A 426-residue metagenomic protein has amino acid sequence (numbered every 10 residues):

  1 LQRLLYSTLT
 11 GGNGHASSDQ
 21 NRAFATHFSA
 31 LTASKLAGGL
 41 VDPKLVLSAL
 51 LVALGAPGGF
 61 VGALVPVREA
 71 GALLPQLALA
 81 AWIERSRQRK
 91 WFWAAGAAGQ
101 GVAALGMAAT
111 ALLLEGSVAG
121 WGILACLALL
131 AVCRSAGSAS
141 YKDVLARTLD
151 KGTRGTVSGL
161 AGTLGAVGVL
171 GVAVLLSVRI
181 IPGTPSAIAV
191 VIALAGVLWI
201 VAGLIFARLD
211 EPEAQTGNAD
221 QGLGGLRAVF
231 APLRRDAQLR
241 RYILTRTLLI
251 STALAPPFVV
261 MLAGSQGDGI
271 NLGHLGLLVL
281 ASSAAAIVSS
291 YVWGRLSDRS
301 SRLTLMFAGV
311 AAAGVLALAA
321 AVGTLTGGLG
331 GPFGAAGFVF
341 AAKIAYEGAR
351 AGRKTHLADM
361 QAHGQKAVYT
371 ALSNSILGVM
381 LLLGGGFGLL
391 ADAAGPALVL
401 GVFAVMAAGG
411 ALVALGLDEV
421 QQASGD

Functional and structural regions predicted by a protein language model:
Q2-L74, Q238-L278: Helix-loop boundary and gating motifs at the non-cytosolic
T26-L45, L64-A81, G96-G101, C126-L209 (+3 more regions): Substrate-agnostic recognition of the 12-TM MFS/MFS-like secondary transporter fold
H27, A119-L127, R240-Y242, G330-V339: Short hydrophobic/alpha-helical segments at membrane-entry points of transmembrane helices in Major Facilitator
L54, R85-S86, V144-T148, L262-G267 (+2 more regions): Helix-to-coil boundary motifs at intracellular loop junctions of multi-pass secondary transporters
E84-G99, D298-A312: Cytoplasmic membrane-interface "Motif A"-like loop-to-helix N-cap segments of 12-TM Major Facilitator Superfamily
A98-G116, A311-G328: C-terminal ends and interior cores of transmembrane alpha-helices in multi-pass membrane transporters/permeases
G203-D220, L415-D426: Helix-loop junctions on the cytosolic side of multi-pass membrane transporters, especially the intracellular loop
L303-R350: C-terminal transmembrane helical hairpin of 12-TM major facilitator-type secondary transporters
